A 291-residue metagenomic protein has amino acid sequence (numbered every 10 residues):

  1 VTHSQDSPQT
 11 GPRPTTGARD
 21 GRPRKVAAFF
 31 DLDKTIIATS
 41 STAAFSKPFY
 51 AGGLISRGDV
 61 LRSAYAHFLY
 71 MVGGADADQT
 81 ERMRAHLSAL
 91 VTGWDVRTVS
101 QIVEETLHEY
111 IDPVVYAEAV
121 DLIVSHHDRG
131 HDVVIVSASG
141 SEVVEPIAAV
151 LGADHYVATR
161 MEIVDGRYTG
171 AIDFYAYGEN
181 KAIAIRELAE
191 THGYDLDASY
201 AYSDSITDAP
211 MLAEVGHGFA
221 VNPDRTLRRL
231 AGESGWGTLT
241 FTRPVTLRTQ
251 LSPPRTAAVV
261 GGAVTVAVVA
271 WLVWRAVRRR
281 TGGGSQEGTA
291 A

Functional and structural regions predicted by a protein language model:
T2-D76: Active-site neighborhood of HAD-like aspartate-dependent phosphohydrolases
T2-R19, R24-K25, H108-A291: C-terminal cap/substrate-recognition subdomain and adjoining C-terminal extension of metal-dependent phosphatase-like
D31-L32, A85-H86, Y156, R167: Residue-level signal for pocket-adjacent positions within structured domains
S41-T42, L54-S125: A metal-dependent, Asp-based hydrolase signature
